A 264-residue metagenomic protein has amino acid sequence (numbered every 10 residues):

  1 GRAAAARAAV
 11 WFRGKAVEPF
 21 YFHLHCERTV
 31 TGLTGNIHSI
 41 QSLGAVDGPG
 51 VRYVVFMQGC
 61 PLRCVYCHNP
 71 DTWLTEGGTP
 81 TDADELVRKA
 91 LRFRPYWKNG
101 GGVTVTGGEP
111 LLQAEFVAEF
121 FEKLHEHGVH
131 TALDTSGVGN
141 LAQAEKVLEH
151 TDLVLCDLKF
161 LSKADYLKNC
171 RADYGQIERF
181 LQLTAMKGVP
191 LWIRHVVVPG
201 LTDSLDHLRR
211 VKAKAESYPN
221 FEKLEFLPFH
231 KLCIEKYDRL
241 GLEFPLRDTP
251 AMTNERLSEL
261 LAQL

Functional and structural regions predicted by a protein language model:
A6-R7, A16-P19: Intrinsically disordered, low-complexity segments enriched in serine/threonine/proline/glycine and often basic
F20-G44, P199-L264: Auxiliary Fe-S-binding modules of radical SAM enzymes
E27, L33, S39-Q41, A45-T81: Canonical Radical SAM [4Fe-4S] cluster-binding loop centered on the CxxxCxxC motif and its immediate flanking residues
P70-V103, Q263: Conserved alpha-helical substructure of the radical SAM core
D71-T75, L167-D173, G241-T249: Short glycine-enriched, charge-decorated loop/helix-capping segments at active-site entrances that position
V87, L91-P95, N99-G102, G107 (+1 more regions): Conserved AdoMet/S-adenosylmethionine-binding subsite of the radical SAM
